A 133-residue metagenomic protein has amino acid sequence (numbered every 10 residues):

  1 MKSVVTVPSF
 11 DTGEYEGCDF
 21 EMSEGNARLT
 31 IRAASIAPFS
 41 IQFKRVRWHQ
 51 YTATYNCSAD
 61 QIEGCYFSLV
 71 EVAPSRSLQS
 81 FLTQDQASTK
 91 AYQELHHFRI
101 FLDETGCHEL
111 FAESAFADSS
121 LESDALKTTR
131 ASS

Functional and structural regions predicted by a protein language model:
M1-S133: Surface-exposed, interaction-prone regions used to assemble/regulate multi-protein complexes
